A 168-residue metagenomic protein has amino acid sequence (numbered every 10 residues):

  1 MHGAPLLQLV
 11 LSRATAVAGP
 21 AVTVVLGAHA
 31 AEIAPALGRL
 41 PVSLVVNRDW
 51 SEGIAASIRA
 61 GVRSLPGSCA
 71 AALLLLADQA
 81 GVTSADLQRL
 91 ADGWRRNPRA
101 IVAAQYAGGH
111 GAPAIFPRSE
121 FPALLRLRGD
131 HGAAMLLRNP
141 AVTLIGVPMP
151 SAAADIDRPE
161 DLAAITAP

Functional and structural regions predicted by a protein language model:
M1-H110, A141-P148: Nucleotide and nucleotide-moiety/phosphate-recognizing core
R59-V62, R118, P159-A164: Short, surface-exposed amphipathic charged segments that create phosphate/polyanion-binding patches used for binding
G81, I115, D155-I156: Short aromatic/basic micro-patch
I101-A103, P113-I115, L136: Conserved hydrophobic/aromatic beta-strand scaffold that supports enzyme active sites
H110-G111, F116, G132, S151: A conserved catalytic-core signature of glycosyltransferases
G111-P122, P159: Conserved nucleotide-sugar donor-binding and metal-coordinating catalytic region shared by glycosyltransferases
P122, R126-P168: Conserved alpha/beta core of the MobA/IspD/sugar-nucleotide pyrophosphorylase nucleotidyltransferase superfamily
